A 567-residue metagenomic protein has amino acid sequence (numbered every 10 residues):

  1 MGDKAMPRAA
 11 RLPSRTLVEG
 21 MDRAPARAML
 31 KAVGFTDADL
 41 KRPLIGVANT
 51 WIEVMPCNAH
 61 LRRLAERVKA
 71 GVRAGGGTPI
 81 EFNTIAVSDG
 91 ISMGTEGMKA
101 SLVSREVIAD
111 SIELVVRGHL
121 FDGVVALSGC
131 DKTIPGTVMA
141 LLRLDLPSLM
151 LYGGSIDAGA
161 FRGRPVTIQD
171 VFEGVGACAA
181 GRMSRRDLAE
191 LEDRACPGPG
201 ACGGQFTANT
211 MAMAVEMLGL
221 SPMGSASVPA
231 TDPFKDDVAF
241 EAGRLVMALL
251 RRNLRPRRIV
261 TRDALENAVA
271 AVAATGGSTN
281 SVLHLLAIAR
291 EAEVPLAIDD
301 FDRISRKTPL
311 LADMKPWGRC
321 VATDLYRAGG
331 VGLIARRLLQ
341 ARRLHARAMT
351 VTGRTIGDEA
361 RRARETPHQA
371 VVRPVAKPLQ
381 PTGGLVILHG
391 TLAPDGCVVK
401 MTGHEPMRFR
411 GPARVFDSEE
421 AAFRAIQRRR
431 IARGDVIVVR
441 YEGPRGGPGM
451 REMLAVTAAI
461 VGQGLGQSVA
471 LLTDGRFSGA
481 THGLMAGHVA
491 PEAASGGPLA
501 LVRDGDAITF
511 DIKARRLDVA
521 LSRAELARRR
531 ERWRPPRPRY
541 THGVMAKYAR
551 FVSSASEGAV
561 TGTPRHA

Functional and structural regions predicted by a protein language model:
G2-C57, L64-I85, G90-I91, E96-S101 (+4 more regions): Catalytic or ion-coupling anion/metal-binding cores of large enzyme and transporter domains
S101-D110: Glycine-rich, highly charged phosphate/nucleotide-binding loops
V116-T137, L149-Y152: A short, small-residue-rich loop immediately preceding and capping a beta-strand
